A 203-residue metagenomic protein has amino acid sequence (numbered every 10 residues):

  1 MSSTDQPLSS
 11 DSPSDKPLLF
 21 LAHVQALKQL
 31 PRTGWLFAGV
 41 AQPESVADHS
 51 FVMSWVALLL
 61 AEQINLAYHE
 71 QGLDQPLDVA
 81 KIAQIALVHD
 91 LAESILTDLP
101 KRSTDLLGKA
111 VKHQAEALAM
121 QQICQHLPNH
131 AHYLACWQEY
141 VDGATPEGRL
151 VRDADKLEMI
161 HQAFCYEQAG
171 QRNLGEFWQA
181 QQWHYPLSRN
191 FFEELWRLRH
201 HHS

Functional and structural regions predicted by a protein language model:
M1-S203: Alpha-helical, largely C-terminal catalytic domains that coordinate divalent metal ions via clustered Asp/Glu/His
